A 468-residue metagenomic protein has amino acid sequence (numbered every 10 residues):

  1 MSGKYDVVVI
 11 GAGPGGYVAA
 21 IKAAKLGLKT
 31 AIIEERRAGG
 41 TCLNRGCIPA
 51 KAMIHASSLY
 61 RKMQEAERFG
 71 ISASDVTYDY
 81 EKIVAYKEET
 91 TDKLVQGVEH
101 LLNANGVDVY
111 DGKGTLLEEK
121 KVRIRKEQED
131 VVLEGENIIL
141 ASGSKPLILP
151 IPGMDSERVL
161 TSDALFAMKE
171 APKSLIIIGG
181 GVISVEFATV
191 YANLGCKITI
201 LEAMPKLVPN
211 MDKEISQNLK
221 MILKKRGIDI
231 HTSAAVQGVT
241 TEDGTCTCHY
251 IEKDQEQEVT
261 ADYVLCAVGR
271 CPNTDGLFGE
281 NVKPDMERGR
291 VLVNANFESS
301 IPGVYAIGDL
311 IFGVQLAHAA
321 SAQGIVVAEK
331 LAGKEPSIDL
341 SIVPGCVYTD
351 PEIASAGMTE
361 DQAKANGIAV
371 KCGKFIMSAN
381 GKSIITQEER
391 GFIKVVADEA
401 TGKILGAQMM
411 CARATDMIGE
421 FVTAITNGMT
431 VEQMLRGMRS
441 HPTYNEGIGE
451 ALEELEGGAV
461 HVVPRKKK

Functional and structural regions predicted by a protein language model:
S2-G13, A171-G181: Beta1/beta-strand and adjacent pyrophosphate-binding region of the FAD-binding site in flavoprotein oxidoreductases
S2-Y5, I21-L28, I33-A171, T199 (+8 more regions): Glycine-rich flavin
V8-I10, G114, L133-G143, I178 (+2 more regions): Short hydrophobic core segments
I10-G15, A19, A24-R36, T41 (+5 more regions): Flexible, glycine-rich terminal cap/loop adjacent to redox cofactors in electron-transfer oxidoreductases
G16, S184-V185: N-terminal Rossmann-fold NAD(P) dinucleotide-binding loop
A20, A24, A188, A192-N193: Gly/Ala-rich phosphate-binding loop of Rossmann-like dinucleotide-binding domains, activating on the conserved
S156-A171, E258-L331: FAD-site-proximal beta/loop scaffold in flavoenzymes
E242, V282-P284, I385-R390: Short loop/turn motifs at secondary-structure junctions and domain boundaries
